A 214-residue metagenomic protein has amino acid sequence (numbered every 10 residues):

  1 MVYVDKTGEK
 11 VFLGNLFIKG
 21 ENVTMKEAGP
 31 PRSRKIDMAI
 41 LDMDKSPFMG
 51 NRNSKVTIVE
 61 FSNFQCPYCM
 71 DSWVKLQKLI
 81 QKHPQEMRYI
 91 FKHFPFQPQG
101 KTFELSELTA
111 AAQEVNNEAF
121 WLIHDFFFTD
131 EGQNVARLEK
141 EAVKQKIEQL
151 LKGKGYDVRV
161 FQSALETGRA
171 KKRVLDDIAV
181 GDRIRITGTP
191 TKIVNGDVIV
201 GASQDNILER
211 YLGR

Functional and structural regions predicted by a protein language model:
M1-F103, E148, S163-E166, A170-G188 (+1 more regions): Extracytoplasmic thiol/disulfide redox context detector
P95-T189, I193-R214: Cysteine-centric redox/oxidoreductase cores and disulfide-bonded domains
